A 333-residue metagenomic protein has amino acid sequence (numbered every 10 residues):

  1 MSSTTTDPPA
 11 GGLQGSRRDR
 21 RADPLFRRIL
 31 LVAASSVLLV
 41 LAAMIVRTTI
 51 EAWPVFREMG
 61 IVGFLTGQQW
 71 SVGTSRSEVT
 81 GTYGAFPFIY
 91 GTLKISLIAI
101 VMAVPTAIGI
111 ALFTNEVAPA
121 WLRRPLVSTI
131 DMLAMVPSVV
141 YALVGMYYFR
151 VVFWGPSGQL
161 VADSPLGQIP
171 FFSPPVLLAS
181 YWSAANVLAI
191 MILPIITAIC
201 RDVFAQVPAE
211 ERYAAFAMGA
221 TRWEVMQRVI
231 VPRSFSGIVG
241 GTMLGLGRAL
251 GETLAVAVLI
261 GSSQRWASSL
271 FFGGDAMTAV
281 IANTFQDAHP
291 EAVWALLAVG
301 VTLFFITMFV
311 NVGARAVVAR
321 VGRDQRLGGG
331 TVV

Functional and structural regions predicted by a protein language model:
G11-I29, T49-A99, P119, P174 (+2 more regions): Periplasmic/extracellular loop-to-transmembrane helix junction in inner-membrane transport proteins
E58-F86, A142-I190, G261: Membrane-interfacial helix termini and adjacent extracytoplasmic/periplasmic loops of multi-pass transporters
Y83-F113, T242, M308: Transmembrane alpha-helix signature in integral membrane proteins
I98-I130, A314-R323: Transmembrane-helix boundary motif in ABC transporter permease subunits
I108-G109, F113, P165, P174-A217 (+3 more regions): Membrane-cytosol interface at the C-terminal ends of specific transmembrane alpha-helices in multi-pass membrane
W121, T129-M132, V136, I196-C200 (+3 more regions): Transmembrane alpha-helices
F172, V256-F304: Interhelical loop and adjacent transmembrane-helix boundary motif in polytopic membrane transport permeases
R201-A205, A209, F216, N283-V333: C-terminal transmembrane helix and the adjacent membrane-cytosol boundary/short C-terminal tail of inner/organellar
